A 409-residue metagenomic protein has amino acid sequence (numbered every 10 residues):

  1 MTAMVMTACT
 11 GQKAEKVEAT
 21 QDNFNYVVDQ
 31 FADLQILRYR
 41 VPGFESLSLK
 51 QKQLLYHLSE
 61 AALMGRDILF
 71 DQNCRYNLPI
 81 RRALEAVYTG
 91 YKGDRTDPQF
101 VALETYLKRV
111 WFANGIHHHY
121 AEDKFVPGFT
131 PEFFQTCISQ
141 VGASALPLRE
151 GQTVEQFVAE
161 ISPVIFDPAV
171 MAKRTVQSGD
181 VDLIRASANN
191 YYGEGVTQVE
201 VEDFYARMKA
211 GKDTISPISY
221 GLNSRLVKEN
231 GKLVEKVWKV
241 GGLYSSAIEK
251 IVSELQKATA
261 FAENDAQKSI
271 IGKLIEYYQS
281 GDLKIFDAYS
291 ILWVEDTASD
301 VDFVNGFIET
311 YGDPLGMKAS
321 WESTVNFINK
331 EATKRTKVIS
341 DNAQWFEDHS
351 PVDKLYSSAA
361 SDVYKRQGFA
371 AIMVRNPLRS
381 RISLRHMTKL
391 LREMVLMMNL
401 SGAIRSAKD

Functional and structural regions predicted by a protein language model:
V5-A8: C-terminal motif of bacterial Sec signal peptides marking the signal peptidase cleavage site
T10-Q12: Bacterial signal peptide processing site
A19-I218, L222-K236, V240-A260: N-terminal helix-rich structural modules
D29, I36, R385-D409: Active-site scaffold of zinc-dependent metalloenzymes
I251-L255, Q267-I275: Segments forming glycine/polar-rich beta-alpha architectures that bind adenosine-containing cofactors
D287-K330, K334: Active-site-proximal, well-structured secondary-structure segments within enzyme catalytic domains
A360-Q367: Conserved small/polar residues in nucleotide/adenosyl-binding loops
